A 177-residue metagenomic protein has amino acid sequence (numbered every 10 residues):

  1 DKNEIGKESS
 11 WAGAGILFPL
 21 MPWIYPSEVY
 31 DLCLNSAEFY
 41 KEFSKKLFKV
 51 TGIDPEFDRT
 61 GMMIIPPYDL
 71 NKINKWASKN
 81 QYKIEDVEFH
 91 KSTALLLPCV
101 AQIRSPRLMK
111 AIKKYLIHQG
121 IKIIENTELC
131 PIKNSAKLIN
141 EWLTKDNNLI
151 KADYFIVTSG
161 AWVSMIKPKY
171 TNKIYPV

Functional and structural regions predicted by a protein language model:
D1-G13: Glycine-rich FAD pyrophosphate-binding loop
G6, N148-V177: Central helical "cap/lid" subdomain
S9, V29, N134, I166-P168: Short glycine-/acidic-enriched loop or helix-start segments at secondary-structure transitions that form or flank
G15-T93: Dinucleotide-binding Rossmann-like beta1-alpha1 core, especially the glycine-rich loop that anchors the ADP
D31-L34, P67-L70, L95-K114: Short beta-strand to alpha-helix junction loop
N71, C130-P131, W162-S164: Glycine-rich nucleotide phosphate-binding loop and flanking beta-alpha elements of Rossmann-like dinucleotide-binding
K122-E141: A conserved short coil-to-beta-strand element within the FAD-binding core of flavoproteins
